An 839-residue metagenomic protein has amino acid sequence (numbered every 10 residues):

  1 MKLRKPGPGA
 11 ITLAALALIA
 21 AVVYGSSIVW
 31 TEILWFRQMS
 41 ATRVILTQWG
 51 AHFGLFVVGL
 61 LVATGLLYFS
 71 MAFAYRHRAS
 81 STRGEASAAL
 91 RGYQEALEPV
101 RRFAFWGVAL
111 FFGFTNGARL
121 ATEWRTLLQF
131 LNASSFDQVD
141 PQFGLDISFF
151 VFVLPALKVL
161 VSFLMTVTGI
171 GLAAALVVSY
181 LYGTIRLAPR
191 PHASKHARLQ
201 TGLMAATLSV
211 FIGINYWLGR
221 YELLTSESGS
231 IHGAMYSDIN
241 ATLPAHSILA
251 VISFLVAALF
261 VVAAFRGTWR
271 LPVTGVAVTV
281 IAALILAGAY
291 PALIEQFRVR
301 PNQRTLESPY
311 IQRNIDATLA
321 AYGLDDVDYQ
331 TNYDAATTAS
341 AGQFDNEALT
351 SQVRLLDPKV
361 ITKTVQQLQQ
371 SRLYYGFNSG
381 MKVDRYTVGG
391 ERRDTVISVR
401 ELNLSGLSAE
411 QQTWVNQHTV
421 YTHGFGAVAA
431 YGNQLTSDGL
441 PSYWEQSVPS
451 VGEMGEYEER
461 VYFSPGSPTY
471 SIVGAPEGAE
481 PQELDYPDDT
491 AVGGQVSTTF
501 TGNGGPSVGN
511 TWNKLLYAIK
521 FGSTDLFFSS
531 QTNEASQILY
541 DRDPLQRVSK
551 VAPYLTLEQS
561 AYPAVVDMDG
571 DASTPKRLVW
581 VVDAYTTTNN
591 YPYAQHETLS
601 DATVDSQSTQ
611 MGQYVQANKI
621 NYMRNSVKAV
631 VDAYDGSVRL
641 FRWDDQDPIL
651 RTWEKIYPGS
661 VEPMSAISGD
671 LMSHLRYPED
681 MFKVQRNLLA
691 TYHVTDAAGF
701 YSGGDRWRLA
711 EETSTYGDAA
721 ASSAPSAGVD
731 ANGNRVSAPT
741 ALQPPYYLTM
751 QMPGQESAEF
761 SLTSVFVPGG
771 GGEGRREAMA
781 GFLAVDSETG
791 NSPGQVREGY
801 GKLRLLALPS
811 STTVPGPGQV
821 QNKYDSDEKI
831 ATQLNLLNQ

Functional and structural regions predicted by a protein language model:
L3-R4, T12-Q839: Soluble extracytoplasmic regions of secretory-pathway and membrane proteins
